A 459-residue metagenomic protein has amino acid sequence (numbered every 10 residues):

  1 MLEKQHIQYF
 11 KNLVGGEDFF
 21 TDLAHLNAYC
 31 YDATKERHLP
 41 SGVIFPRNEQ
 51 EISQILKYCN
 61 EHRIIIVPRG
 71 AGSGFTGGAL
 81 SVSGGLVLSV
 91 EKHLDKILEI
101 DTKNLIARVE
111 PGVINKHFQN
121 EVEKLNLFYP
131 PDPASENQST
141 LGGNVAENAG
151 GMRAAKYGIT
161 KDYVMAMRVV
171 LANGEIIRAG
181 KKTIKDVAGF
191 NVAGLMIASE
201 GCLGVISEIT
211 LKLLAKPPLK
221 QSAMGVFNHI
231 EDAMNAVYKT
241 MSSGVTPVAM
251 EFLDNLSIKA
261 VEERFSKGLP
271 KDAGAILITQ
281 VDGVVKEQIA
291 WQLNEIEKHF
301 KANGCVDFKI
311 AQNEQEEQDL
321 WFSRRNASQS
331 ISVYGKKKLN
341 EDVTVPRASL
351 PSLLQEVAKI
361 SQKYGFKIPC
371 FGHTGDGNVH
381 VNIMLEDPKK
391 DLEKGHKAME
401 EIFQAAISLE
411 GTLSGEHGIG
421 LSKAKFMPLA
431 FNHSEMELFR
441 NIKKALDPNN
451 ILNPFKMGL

Functional and structural regions predicted by a protein language model:
M1, A24-A28, F45-E51, Y58-E61 (+14 more regions): Feature of Fe-S/electron-transfer and energy-metabolism proteins that preferentially highlights extended coupling
M1-D32, E61-I64, H299-E317, S408-L409 (+2 more regions): N-terminal accessory segments
M1-K57, S73-L105, A134, N255-S266 (+2 more regions): N-terminal flexible segment immediately upstream of the FAD-binding catalytic core in FAD-dependent oxidoreductases
F20-Y29, A215, V226-H229, M234-H396 (+2 more regions): C-terminal substrate-recognition/cap domain of FAD-linked oxidoreductases
H38-F45, V87, I106, K336-T344 (+2 more regions): Glycine-rich tight-turn/loop motif centered on a GG-T
C59, V381, D447: Conserved, mostly hydrophobic/aromatic
K96-E251, L452: FAD-binding subdomain of flavoenzyme oxidoreductases
E175, A424-L459: Activity-critical C-terminal alpha-helical subdomain
